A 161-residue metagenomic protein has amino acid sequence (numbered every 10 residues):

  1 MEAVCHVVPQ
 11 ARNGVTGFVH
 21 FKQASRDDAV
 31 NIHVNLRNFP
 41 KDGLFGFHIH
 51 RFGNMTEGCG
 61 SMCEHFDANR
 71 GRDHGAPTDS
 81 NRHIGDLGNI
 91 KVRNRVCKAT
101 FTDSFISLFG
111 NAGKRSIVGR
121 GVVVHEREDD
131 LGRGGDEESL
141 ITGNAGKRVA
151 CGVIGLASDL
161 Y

Functional and structural regions predicted by a protein language model:
M1-Y161: N-terminal leader/targeting pre-sequences
